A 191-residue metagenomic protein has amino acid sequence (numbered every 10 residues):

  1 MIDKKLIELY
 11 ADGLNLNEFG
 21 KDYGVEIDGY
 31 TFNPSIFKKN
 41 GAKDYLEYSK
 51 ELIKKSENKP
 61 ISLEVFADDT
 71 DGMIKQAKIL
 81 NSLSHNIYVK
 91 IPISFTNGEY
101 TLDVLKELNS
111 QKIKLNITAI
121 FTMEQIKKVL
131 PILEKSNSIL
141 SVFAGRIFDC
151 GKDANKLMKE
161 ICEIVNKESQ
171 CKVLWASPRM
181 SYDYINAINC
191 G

Functional and structural regions predicted by a protein language model:
I2-Q111, I139, A144-I147: Active-site beta->alpha loop and helix N-cap motifs at the rims of alpha/beta catalytic domains
A11, V65, I117-T118, W175: Small/polar loops that bind or transfer phosphate-bearing groups
L16-V25, G72-L80, T122-E134, R179-G191: Catalytic cores of alpha/beta
L52, I161, A187: Aromatic/hydrophobic pocket-lining residues that form π-stacking "cages" and hydrophobic walls in ligand
P60, S84, E99-K172, P178-D183: Conserved anion-binding
